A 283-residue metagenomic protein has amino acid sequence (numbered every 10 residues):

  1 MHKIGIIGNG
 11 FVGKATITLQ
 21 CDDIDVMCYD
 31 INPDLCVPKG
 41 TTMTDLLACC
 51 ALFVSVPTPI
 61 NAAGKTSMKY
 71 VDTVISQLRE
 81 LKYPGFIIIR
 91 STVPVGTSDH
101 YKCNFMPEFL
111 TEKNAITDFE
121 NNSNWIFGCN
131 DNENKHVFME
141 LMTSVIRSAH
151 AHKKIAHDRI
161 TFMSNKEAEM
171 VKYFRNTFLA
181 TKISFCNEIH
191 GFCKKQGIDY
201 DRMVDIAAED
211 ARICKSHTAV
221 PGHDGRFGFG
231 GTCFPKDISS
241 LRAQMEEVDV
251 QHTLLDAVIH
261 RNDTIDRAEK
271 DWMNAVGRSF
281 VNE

Functional and structural regions predicted by a protein language model:
M1-L47: NAD(P)+-binding Rossmann beta1-loop-alpha1 motif at the extreme N-terminus of oxidoreductases
K3-T16, N262, E269-M273, N282-E283: Glycine-rich adenosine-cofactor-binding loop
I4, I24-M27, G85, C103 (+1 more regions): Hydrophobic anchor at the start of a short beta-strand that flanks the dinucleotide cofactor-binding loop
T18-D22, S76, E80, A243: Short, well-ordered alpha-helices that flank and scaffold nucleotide-derived cofactor binding pockets
K39-F86: Rossmann-like NAD(P)-binding element
V54-V56, P84-A168, L241: Rossmann-fold dinucleotide-binding core
K166-E169, A180-F280: Interdomain hinge/lid region at the active-site interface of Rossmann-like NAD(P)-dependent oxidoreductases
